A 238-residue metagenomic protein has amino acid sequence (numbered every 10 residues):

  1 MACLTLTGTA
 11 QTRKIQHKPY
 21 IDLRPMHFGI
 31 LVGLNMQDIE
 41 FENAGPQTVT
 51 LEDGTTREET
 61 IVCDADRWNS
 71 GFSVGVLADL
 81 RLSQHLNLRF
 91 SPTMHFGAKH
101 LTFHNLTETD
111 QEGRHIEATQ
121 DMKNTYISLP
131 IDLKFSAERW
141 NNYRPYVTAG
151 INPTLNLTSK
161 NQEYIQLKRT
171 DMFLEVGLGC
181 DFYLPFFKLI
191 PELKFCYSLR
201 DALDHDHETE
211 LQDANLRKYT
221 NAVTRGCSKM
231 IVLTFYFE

Functional and structural regions predicted by a protein language model:
A10-S70, M230, Y236-E238: Short glycine/proline- and aromatic-enriched beta-strand/turn motifs that initiate or cap beta-hairpins
L23, S83-H85, E138-N142, Y183-F187 (+1 more regions): Outer-membrane beta-barrel channels and translocator barrels
R24-F28, W68-F72, K123-L129, Y143 (+2 more regions): Residues that define the transmembrane beta-barrel architecture of outer-membrane proteins
H27-L31, N87-R89, R144-T148, K188-E192 (+1 more regions): Residue-level detector of the transmembrane beta-barrel scaffold of outer-membrane proteins
I30-L34, F72-L80, P92-M94, I127-A137 (+5 more regions): Residues on the lipid-exposed face of transmembrane beta-strands in outer-membrane beta-barrel proteins
N35-I39, H95-K99, N152-T158, C196-A202 (+1 more regions): Structural signature of outer-membrane beta-barrel domains
E42-A65, A98-M122, L157-L167, L203-V223: Flexible, solvent-exposed loop segments that connect beta-strands
R169, F182-E238: Predominantly the C-terminal beta-signal and adjacent terminal strand-loop region of outer-membrane beta-barrel
